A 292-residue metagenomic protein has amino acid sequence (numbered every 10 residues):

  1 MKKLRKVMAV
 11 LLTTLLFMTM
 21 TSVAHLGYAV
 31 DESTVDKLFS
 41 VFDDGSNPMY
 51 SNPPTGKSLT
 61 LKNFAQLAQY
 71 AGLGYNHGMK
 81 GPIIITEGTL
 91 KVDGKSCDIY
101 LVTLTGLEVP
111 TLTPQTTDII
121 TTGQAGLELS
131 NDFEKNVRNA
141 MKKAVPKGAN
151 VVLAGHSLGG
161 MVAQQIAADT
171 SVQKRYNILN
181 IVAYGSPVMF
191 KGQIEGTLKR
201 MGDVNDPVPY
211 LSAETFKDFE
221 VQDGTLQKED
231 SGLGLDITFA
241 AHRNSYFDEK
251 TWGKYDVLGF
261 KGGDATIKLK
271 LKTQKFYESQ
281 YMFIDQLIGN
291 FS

Functional and structural regions predicted by a protein language model:
M1-K3: N-terminal secretory signal peptides that target proteins for export/translocation
R5-F17: Sec-dependent N-terminal signal peptides
M18-S33: Sec-dependent signal peptide cleavage junction
D31-N150, S171-S292: Alpha/beta hydrolase fold serine-hydrolase catalytic domain that processes acyl esters and thioesters
A154-G159, A163: Gly/Ala-rich beta-loop-alpha elbow adjacent to hydrolase catalytic centers
A163-Q164, Q193: Short glycine-/acidic-enriched loop or helix-start segments at secondary-structure transitions that form or flank
Q165-D169: Active-site signature of alpha/beta-hydrolase-fold catalytic machinery across serine- and Asp/Cys-nucleophile hydrolases
